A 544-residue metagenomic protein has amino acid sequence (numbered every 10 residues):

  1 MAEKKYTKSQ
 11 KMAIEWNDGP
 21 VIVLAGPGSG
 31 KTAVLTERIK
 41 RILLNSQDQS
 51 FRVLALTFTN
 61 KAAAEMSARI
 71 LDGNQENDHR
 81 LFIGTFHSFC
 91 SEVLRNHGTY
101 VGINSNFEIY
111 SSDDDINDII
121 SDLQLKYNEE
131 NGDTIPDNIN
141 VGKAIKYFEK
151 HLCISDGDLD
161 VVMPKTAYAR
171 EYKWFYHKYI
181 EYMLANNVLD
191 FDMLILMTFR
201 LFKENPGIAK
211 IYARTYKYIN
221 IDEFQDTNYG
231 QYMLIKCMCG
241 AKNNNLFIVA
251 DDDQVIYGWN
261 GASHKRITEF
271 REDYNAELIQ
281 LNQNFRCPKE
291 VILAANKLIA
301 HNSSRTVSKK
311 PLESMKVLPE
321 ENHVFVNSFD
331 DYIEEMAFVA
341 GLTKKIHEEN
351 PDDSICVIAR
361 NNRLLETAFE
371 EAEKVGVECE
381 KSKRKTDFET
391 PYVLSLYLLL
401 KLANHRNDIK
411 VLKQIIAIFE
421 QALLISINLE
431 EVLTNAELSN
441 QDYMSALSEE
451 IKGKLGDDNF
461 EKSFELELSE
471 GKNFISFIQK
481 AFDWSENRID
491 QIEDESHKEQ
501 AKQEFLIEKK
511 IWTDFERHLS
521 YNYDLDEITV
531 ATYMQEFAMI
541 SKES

Functional and structural regions predicted by a protein language model:
M1-I103, K210, L293-N296: P-loop NTPase Walker
M1-L24, S29, A33-T36, R52-L54 (+6 more regions): Accessory N-terminal region flanking or inserted into the helicase ATPase core in nucleic-acid motor proteins
A2-K8, S29, R41, Y229-H323 (+1 more regions): Conserved RecA-like helicase ATPase core segment that couples NTP binding/hydrolysis to strand translocation
V23, S29-L35, N275-E277, Q283-E378 (+1 more regions): Helicase P-loop NTPase motor core
G84-E92, N220-E223, V249, N361 (+1 more regions): Conserved helicase core region in the C-terminal RecA-like lobe
S105, I109-N186, S445-K502: Coupling/switch/interface segments within P-loop NTPase motor domains and analogous charged loops in nucleic-acid
A209, D494-S544: Conserved C-terminal motor-coupling region of P-loop helicases
L318-N322, E348-L506, T513: ATPase/helicase motor core of nucleic-acid motors
